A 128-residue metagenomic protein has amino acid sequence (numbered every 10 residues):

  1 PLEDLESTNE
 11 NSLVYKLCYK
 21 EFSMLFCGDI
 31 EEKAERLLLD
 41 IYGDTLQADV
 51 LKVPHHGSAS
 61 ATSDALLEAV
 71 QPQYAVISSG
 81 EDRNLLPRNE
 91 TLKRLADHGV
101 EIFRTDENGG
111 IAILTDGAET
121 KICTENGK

Functional and structural regions predicted by a protein language model:
P1-V50, E107-K128: Core dinuclear metal-dependent hydrolase active-site scaffold
E35-G110: Cap/insert and terminal regions of metallo-dependent hydrolase folds
